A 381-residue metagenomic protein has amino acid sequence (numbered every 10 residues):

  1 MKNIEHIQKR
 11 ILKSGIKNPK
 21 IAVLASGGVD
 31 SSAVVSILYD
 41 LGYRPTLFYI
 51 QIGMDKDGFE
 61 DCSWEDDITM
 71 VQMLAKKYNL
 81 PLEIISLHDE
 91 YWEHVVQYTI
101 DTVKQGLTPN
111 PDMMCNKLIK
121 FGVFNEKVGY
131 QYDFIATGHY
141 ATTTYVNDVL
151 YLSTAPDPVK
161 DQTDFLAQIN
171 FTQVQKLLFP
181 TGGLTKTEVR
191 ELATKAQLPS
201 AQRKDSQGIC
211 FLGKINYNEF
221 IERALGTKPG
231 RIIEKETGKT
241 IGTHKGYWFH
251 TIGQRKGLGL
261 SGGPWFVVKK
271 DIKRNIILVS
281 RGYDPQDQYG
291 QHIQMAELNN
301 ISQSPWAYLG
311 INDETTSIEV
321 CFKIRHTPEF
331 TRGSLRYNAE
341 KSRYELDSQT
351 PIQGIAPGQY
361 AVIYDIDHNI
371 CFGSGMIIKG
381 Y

Functional and structural regions predicted by a protein language model:
M1-A167, T187-E188, V267: ATP-dependent adenylation/nucleotidyltransferase module used to activate substrates
A136-T142, Y151-Y381: AMP-forming adenylation/ATP pyrophosphatase catalytic core
